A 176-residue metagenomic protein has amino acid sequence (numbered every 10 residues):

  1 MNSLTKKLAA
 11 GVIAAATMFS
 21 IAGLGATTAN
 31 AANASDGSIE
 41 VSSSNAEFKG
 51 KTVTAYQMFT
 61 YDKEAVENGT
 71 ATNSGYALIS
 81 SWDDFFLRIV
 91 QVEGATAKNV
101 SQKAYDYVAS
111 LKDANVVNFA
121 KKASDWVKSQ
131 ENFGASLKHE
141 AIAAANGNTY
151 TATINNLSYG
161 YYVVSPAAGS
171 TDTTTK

Functional and structural regions predicted by a protein language model:
M1-K176: Solvent-exposed loop/turn and edge beta-strand elements of beta-rich ligand-binding domains
